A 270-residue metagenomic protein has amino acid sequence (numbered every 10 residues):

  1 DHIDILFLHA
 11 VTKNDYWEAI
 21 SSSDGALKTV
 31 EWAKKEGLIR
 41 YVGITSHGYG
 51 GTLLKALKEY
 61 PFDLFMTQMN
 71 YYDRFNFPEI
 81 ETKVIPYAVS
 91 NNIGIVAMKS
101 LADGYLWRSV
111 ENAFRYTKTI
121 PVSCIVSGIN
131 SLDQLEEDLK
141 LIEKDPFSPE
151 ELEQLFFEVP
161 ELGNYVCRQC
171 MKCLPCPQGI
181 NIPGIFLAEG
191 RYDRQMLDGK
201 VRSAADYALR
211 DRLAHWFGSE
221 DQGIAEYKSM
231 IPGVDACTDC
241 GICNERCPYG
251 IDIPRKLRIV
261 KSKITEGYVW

Functional and structural regions predicted by a protein language model:
D1-V96, L101-A102: Glycine/proline-rich, positively charged, aromatic-decorated active-site loop/lid region on the catalytic face
K83-A97, L101-W270: Structured C-terminal cap/extension of enzyme domains
